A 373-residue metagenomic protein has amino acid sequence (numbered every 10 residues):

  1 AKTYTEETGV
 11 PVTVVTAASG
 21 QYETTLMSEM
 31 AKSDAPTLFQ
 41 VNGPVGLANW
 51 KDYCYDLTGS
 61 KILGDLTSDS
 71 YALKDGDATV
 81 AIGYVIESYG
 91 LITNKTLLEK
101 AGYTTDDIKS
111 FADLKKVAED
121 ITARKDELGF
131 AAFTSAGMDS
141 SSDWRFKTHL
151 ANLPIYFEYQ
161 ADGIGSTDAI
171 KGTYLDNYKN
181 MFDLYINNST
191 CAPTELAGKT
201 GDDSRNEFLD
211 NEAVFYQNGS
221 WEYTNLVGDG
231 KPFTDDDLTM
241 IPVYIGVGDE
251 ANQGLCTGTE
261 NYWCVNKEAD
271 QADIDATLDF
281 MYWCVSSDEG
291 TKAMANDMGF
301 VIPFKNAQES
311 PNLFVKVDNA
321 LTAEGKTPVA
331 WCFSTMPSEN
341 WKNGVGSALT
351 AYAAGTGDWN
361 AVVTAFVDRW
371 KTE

Functional and structural regions predicted by a protein language model:
T3-S68, V80, T96-G102, K109 (+3 more regions): Extracytoplasmic "Venus flytrap"/periplasmic binding protein-like
P11, E99, A123, E289-T291 (+2 more regions): Conserved C-terminal helix/tail region of periplasmic/extracytoplasmic solute-binding proteins
S28-E29, P36-T37, L63-L98, G129-A131 (+2 more regions): A structural signal for short loop-to-beta-strand junctions that line the ligand-binding cleft of periplasmic/secreted
N42-I92, R145, H149-A151, D237-P242: Hinge/lid segment of periplasmic solute-binding proteins
D56-D69, F133, G137-S140, I155-N180 (+4 more regions): Short, solvent-exposed loop/beta-turn-alpha elements that line the ligand-binding surface or hinge of extracytoplasmic
V80-Y84, Y89, K115-T167, A213: Extracytoplasmic/periplasmic solute-binding protein
A101, T190, G230-N296: Extracytoplasmic/periplasmic substrate-recognition and gating elements
A118-E119, I164-G198: Glycine-centered hinge/linker elements that transmit conformational signals in sensory and ligand-binding systems
